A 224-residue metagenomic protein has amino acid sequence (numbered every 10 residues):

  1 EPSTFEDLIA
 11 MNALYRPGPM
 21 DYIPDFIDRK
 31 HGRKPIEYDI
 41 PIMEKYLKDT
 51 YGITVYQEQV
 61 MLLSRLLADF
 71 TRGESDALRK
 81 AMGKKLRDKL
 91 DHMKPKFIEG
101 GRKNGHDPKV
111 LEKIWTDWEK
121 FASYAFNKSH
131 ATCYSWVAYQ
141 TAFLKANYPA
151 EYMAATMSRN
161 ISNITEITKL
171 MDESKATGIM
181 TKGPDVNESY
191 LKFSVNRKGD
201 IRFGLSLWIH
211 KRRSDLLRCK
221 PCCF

Functional and structural regions predicted by a protein language model:
E1-F224: Noncatalytic, beta-rich nucleic-acid-contacting surfaces in large DNA/RNA-processing enzymes
